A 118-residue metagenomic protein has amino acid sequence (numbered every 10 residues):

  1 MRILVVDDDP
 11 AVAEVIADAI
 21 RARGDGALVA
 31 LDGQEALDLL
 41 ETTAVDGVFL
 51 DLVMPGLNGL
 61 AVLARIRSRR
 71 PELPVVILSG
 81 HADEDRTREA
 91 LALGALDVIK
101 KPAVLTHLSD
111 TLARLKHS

Functional and structural regions predicted by a protein language model:
E14-A22: Charged docking surfaces used in two-component/phosphorelay signaling
G24-L31, L39: Short hydrophobic/Thr-rich beta-strand motif most characteristic of the beta2 strand and flanking loop of CheY-like
D32-E35, N58-A61: Acidic catalytic/metal-coordinating carboxylates
T43-F49: Active-site beta3 strand of CheY-like receiver
M54: Receiver (REC) domain active-site loop signature in two-component systems and cognate sites in sensor histidine kinases
A61, A82-I99: Alpha4 helix (beta4-alpha4-beta5 surface) of REC/receiver domains from two-component response regulators
D85, A103-A113: C-terminal output helix
